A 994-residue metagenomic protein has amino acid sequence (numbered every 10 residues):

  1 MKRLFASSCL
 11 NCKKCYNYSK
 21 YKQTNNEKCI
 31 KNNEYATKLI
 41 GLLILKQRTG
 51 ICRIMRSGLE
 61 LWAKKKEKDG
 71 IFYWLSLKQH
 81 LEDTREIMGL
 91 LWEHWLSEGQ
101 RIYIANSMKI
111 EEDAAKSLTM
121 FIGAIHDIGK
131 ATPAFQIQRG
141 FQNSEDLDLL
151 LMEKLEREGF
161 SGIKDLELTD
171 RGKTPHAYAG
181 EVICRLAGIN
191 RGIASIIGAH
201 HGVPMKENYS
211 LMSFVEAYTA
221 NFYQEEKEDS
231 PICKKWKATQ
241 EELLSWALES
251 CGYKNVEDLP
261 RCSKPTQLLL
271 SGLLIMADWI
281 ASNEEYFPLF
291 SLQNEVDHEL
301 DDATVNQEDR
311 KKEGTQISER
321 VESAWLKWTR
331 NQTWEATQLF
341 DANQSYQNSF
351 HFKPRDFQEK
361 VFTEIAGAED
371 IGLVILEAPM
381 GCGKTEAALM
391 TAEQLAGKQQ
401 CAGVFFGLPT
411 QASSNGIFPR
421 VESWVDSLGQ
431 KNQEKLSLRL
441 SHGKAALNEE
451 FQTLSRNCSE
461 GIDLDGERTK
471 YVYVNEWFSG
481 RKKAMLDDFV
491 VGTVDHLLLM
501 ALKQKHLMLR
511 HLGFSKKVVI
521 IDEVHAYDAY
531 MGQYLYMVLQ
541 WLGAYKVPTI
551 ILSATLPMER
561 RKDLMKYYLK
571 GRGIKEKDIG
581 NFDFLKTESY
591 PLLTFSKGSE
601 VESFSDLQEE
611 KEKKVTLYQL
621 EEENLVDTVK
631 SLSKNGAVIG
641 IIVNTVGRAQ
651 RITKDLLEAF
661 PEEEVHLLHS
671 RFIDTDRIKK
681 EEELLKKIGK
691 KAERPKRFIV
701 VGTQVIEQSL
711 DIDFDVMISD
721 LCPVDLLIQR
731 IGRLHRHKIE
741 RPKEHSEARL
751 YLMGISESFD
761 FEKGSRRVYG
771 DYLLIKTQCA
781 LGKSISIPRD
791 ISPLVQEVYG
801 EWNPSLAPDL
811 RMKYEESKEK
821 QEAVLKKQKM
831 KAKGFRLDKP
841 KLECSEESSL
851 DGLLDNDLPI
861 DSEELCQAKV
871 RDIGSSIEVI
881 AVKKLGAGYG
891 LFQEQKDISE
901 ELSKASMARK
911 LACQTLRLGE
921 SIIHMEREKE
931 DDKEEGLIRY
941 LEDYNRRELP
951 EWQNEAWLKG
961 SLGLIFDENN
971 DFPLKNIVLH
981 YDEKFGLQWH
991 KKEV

Functional and structural regions predicted by a protein language model:
L39, L43, R48-G70, S76-W334: Accessory nucleic-acid engagement/destabilization modules that flank
G192-I193, R561, E623, D627-E693 (+2 more regions): C-terminal helicase lobe and adjacent C-terminal extensions/tails of nucleic-acid helicase motors
A342-I375: Conserved pre-motif I regulatory segment
D370-T391: Walker A/P-loop
G403-W424, H442-A445, R560: Conserved Walker A/P-loop ATP-binding site and its immediately adjacent core in helicase/helicase-like ATPase domains
V421-D488, V494-L498: A substrate-engagement module of RecA-like helicase motors
K516, D528-S599: Post-DEXD/H (motif II) to motif III coupling segment of the RecA-like Helicase ATP-binding lobe
K575-N644: Conserved interdomain linker/interface between the two RecA-like ATPase lobes of SF2 helicase motors
